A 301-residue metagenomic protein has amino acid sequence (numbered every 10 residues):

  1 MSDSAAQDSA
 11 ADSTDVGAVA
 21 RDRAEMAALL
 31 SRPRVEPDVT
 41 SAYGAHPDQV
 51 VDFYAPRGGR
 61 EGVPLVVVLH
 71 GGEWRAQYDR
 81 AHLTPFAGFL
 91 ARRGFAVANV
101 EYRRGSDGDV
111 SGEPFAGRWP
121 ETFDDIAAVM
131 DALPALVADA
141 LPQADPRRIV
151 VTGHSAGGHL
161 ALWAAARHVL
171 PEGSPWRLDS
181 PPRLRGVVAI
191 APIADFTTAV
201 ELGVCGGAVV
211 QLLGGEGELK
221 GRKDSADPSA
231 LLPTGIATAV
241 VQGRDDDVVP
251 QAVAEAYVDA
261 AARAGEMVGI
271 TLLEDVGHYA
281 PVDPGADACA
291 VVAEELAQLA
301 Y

Functional and structural regions predicted by a protein language model:
D3, D8-E61: N-terminal cap/lid segment of alpha/beta-hydrolase-fold proteins
E25-L30, E36, P192, T197-A230: Mobile cap/lid helix-loop segments that gate and shape the active-site cleft of serine hydrolases
R57-F89: Short, surface-exposed "cap/lid" segments of acyl-processing enzymes
Q77-A87, A98-R147: Catalytic nucleophile-loop/oxyanion-hole region of alpha/beta-hydrolase and closely related hydrolase-like folds
V110, E255-Y301: C-terminal catalytic histidine-bearing segment of alpha/beta-hydrolase fold enzymes
D131-L202: Primarily recognizes the serine-hydrolase "nucleophile elbow" in alpha/beta-hydrolase and SGNH/GDSL folds
V240-Q242, D246: Short beta-strand/loop motif that positions the catalytic acidic residue of the alpha/beta-hydrolase fold
D247-A256: Conserved alpha/beta-hydrolase "acid-adjacent" motif
